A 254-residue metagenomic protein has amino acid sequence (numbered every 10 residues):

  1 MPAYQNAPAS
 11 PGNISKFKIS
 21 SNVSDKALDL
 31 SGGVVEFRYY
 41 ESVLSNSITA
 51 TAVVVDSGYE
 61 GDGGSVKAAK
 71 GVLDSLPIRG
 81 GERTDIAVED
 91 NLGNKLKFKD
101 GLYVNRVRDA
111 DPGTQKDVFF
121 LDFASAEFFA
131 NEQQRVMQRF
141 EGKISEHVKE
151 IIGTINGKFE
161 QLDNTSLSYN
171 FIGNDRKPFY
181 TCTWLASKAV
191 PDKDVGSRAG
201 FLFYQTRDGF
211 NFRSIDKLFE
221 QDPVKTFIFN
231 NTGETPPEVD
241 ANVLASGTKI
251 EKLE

Functional and structural regions predicted by a protein language model:
M1-Q133: Assembly/oligomerization scaffold segments
V118-L121, S125-E127, L162-L253: Short beta-strand-centered interaction patches in the first periplasmic/extracellular domains of large envelope
A130-E132, Q138-R139, I151, L185: Subunit-assembly interface segments of extracellular/virion macromolecular structures
E132-E141, L167-G173: Second-shell loop/turn segments in exported
S145-K149, C182: Extracytoplasmic/secreted envelope proteins and their assembly/folding machinery, especially bacterial periplasmic
E150, T154, K188-P191: Structured segments of extracytoplasmic/periplasmic soluble domains in secreted or envelope-associated proteins
F159: Active-site palm subdomain of RNA-directed nucleic acid polymerases
